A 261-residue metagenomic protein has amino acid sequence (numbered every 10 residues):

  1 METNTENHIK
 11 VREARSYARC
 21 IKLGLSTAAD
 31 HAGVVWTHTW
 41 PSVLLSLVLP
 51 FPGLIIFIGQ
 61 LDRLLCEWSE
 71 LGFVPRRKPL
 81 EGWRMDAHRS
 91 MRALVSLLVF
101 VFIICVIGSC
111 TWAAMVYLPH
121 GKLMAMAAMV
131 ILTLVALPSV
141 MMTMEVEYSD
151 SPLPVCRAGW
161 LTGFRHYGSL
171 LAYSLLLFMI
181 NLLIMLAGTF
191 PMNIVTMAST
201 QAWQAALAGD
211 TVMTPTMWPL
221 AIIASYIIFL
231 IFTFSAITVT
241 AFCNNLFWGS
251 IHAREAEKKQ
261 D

Functional and structural regions predicted by a protein language model:
M1-A14, R19, L23, G53-R77 (+2 more regions): Juxtamembrane transition segments at transmembrane-helix termini in multipass membrane proteins
T5, L98-C110, A206-A208: Charged, low-complexity, helix/coiled-coil-prone segments
E13-L45, K78-V106, L134-L186: Interfacial aromatic "cap" segments that immediately flank transmembrane helices in multipass membrane proteins
V48-P52, H120: Transmembrane helix interruption/hinge and helix-loop junction motifs
E81, H120-G121, K259: Intrinsically disordered, low-complexity coil/linker segments enriched for acidic/polar and small residues
S109-L118: Juxtamembrane "helix-exit" motif on the non-cytosolic side of transmembrane helices
H120-L123, A221: Juxtamembrane helix-entry segments on the extracytoplasmic side of multipass membrane proteins
K122-L134: Alpha-helical transmembrane segments
